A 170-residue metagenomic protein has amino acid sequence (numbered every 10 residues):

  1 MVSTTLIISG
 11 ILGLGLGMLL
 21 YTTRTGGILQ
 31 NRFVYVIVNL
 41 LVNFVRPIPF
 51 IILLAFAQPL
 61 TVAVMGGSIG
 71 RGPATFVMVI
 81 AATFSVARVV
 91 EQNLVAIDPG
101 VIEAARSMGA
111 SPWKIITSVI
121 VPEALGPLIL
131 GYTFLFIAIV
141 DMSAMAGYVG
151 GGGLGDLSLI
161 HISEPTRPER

Functional and structural regions predicted by a protein language model:
M1-L6, N31-N39, H161: Periplasmic/extracellular loop-to-transmembrane helix junction in inner-membrane transport proteins
M1-T22, Y132: Transmembrane alpha-helix signature in integral membrane proteins
S3, P112-S143: Transmembrane alpha-helices
I11-L16, G72-F76, I80-I102, Y132-T133 (+1 more regions): Membrane-embedded alpha-helices of multi-pass transport/permease systems
L19-F56, M78, S85, V89-Q92: Cytoplasmic-entry segments and transmembrane alpha-helices of multi-pass inner-membrane transporters
V42-T75, G147: Generic hydrophobic transmembrane alpha-helix motif, especially the helices
L94-A124, P165: Short helix-to-coil transition segments within interhelical loops that connect adjacent transmembrane helices
I160-R170: Single conserved hydrophobic/aromatic residue that forms the stacking wall/gate of nucleotide- or nucleobase-binding
